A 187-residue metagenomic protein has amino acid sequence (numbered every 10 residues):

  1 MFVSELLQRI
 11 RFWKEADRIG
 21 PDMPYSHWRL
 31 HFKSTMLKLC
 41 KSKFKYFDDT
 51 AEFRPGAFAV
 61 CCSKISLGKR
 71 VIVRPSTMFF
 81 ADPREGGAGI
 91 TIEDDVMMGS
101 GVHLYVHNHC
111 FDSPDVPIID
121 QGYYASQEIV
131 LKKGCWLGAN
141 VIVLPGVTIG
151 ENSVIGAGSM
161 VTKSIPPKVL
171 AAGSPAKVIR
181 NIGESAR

Functional and structural regions predicted by a protein language model:
M1-T50, D95, V102, N108-P114 (+4 more regions): Terminal amphipathic alpha-helical/low-complexity segments used for targeting or macromolecular assembly
K43-F44, S63, V161: Extracytoplasmic/secreted proteins and extracellular or luminal domains
E52, I72, W136, V154 (+1 more regions): Short-chain dehydrogenase/reductase
F58-L67, I72-V147, S174, I182-G183: Flexible, glycine/small-residue-enriched loop-and-beta-strand segment within the central core of proteins
S66, M160, K177: Short alpha-helical
T148-A172: C-terminal/domain-terminus segments
